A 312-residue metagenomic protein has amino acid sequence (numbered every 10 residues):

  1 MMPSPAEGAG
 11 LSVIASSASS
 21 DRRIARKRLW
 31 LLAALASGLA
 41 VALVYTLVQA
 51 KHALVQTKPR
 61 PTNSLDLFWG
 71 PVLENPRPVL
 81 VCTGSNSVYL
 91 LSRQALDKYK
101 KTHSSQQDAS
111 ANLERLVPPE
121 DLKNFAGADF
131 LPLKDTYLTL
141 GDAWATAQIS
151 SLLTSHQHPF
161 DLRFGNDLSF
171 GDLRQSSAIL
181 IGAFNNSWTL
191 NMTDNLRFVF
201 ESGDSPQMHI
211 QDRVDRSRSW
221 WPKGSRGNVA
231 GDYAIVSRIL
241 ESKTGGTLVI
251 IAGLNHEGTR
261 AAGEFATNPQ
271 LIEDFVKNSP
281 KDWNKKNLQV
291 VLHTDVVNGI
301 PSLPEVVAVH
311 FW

Functional and structural regions predicted by a protein language model:
M1-I24: N-terminal intrinsically disordered, acidic low-complexity segments at the extreme N-terminus
P5-E7, L35, I250: Generic detector of intrinsically disordered, low-complexity, polar/charged segments
E7-A9, S37, F164, N298: Feature targets compositionally biased, intrinsically disordered low-complexity regions with long contiguous runs
S12-I14, R26, A42, G231: Intrinsically disordered, low-complexity, compositionally biased regions/tails
S20-L43: Internal signal-anchor transmembrane helix that establishes type II topology
T46-W312: Solvent-exposed alpha-helical segments and adjacent loops that form catalytic or protein-interaction surfaces
